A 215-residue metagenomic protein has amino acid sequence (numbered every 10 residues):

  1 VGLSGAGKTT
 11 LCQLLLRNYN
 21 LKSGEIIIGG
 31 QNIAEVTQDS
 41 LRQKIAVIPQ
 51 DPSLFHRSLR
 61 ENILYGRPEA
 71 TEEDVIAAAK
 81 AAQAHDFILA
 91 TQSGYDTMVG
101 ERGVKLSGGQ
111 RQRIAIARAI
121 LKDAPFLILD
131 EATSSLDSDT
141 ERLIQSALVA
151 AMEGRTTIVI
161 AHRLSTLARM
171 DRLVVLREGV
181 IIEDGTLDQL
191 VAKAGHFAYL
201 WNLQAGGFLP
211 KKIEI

Functional and structural regions predicted by a protein language model:
V1-I215: ABC-type nucleotide-binding domain
